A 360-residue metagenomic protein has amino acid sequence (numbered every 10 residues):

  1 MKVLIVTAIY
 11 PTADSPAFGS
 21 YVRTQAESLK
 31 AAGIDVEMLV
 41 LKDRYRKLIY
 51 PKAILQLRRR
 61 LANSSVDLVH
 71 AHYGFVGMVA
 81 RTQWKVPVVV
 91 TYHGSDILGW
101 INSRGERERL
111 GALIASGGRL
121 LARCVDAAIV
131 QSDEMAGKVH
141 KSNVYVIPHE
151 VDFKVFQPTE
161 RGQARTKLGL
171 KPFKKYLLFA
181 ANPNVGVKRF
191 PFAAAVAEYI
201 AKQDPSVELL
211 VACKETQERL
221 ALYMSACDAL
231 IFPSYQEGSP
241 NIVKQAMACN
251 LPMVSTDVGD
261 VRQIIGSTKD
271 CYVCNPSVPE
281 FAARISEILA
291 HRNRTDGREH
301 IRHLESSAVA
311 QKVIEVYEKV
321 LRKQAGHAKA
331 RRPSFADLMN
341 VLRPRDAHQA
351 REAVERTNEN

Functional and structural regions predicted by a protein language model:
V3, L68, Q83-W100, A128-I129: Active-site proximal beta-strand in glycosyltransferases
L4, L170-K188, A194-A197: Conserved donor-binding/catalytic core segment of Leloir-type glycosyltransferases
R58-R59, E108-A127: Membrane-proximal helix-turn-helix segments that form the acceptor-binding/catalytic region of lipid-linked
A122, L222-C227: Short alpha-helical donor nucleotide-sugar binding micro-motif in glycosyltransferases
V151-K167, Q324: Acidic anion/phosphate-binding donor-loop and adjacent secondary structure in glycosyltransferase catalytic cores
Y235: Aromatic "clamp/platform" in nucleotide-sugar-dependent glycosyltransferases that forms part of the donor/acceptor
P252-S255: Short hydrophobic beta-strand element within catalytic cores of glycosyltransferases and related nucleotide-activated
S267-V278, S286-H291: Conserved acidic donor-binding segment of nucleotide-sugar-dependent glycosyltransferases
